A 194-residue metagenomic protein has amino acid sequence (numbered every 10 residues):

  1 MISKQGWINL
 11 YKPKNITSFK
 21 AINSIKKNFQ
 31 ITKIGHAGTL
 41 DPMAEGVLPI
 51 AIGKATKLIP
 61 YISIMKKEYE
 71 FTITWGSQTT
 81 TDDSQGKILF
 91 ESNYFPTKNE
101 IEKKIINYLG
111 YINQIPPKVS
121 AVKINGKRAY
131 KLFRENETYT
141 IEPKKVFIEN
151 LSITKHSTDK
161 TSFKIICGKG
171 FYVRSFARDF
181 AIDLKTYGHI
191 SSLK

Functional and structural regions predicted by a protein language model:
M1-K194: Catalytic/RNA-binding core of pseudouridine synthases
